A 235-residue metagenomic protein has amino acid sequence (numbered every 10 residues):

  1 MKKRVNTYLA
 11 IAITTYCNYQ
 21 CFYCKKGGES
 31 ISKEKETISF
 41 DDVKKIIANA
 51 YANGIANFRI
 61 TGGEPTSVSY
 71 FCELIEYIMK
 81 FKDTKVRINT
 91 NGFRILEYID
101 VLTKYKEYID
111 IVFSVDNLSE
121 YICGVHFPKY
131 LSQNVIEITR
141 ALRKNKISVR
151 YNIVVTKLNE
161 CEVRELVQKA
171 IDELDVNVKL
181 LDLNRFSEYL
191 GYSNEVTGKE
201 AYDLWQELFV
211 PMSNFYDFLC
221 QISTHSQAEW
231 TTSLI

Functional and structural regions predicted by a protein language model:
M1-V5, F22-Y23, V86-N89, L142-I147: Conserved N-terminal glycine/acidic-rich loop preference
K2-D41: Canonical Radical SAM [4Fe-4S] cluster-binding loop centered on the CxxxCxxC motif and its immediate flanking residues
T7-I11, F58-I60, V86-I88, I111-F113 (+3 more regions): Hydrophobic faces of well-ordered beta-strands that scaffold small-molecule active sites in alpha/beta enzyme cores
I31-K45, P65-E107, S114-I122, F127-N134 (+2 more regions): Canonical radical SAM enzyme core domain
K45-G62: Short Fe-S-cluster ligation motifs
A50, L74, I78, L102 (+2 more regions): Hydrophobic positions in alpha-helices of CheY-like receiver
S114-D116, E120-I235: Radical SAM enzyme [4Fe-4S]-AdoMet core and its adjacent flexible, acidic and glycine-rich loops/tails across
